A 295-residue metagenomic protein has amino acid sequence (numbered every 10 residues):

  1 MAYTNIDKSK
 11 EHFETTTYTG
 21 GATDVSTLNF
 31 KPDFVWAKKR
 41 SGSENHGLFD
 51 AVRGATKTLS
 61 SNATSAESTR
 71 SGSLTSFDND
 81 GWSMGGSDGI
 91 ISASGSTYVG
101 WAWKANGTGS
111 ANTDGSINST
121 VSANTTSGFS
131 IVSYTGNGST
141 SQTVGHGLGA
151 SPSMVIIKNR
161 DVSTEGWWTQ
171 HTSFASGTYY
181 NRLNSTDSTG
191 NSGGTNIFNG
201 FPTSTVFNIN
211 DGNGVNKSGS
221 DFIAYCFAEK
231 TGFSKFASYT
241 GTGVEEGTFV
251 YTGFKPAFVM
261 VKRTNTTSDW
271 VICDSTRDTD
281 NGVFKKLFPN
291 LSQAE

Functional and structural regions predicted by a protein language model:
M1-E295: Surface-exposed molecular-recognition determinants
